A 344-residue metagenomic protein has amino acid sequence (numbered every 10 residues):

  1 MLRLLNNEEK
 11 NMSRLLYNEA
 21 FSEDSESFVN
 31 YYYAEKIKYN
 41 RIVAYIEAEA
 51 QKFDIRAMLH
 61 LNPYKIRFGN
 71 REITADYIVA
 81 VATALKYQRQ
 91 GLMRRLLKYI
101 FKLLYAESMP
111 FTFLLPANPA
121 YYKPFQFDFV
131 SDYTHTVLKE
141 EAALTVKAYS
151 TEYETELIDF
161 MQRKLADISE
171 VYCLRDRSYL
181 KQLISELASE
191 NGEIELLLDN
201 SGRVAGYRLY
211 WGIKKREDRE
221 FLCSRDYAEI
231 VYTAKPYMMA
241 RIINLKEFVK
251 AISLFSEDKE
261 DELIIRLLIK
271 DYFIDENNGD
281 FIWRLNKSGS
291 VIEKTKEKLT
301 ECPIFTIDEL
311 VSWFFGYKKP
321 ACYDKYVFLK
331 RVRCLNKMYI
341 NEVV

Functional and structural regions predicted by a protein language model:
M1-P63, N70-Y77, E140-S178, I213-R216: Short amphipathic alpha-helix that is part of the acyltransferase structural core
N40-A57, N191-G212, V327: Conserved beta-hairpin
I73-L85, K214-R225: Conserved acetyl-CoA binding element of GNAT-fold acetyltransferases
Y87-Y99, D226: Conserved acetyl-CoA pyrophosphate-binding loop and the N-cap/start of the following alpha-helix in GNAT-like
L97, F101-P116, V231-T233, M238: Conserved GNAT acetyl-CoA-binding A-motif
Y105-P110, P116-T134: Conserved active-site alpha-helix within GNAT-family acetyltransferase domains
D132-I265: Amide-forming acyltransferase catalytic core, primarily the GNAT-like/NAT-type and related acyltransferase folds
A234-V344: C-terminal functional modules
